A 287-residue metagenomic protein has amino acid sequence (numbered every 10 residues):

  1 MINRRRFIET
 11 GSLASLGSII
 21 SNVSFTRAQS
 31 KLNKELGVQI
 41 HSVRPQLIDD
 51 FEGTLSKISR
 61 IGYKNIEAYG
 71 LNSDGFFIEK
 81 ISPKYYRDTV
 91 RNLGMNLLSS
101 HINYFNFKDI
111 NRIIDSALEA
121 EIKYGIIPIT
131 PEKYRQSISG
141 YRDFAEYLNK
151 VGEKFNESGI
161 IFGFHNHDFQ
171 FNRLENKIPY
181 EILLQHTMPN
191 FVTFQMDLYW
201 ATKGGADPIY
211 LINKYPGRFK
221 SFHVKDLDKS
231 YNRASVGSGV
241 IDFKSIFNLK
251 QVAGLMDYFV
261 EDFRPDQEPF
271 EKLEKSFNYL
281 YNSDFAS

Functional and structural regions predicted by a protein language model:
M1-S18: N-terminal secretory signal peptides and thylakoid transit peptides that target proteins across membranes
N22-G53, K57: C-terminal segment of N-terminal export signals and the immediately downstream linker at the start of the mature
K34-Q39, I66-A68, L97-S100, G125-I127 (+4 more regions): Hydrophobic faces of well-ordered beta-strands that scaffold small-molecule active sites in alpha/beta enzyme cores
V38, I58, I66, V90 (+5 more regions): Conserved, mostly hydrophobic/aromatic
V43-D49, Y69-I81, I102-I110, E132-Q136 (+6 more regions): Acidic-and-aromatic substrate-binding clefts and catalytic sites of carbohydrate-active enzymes
Q46-I58, K108-S116, G205-L211: Short, acidic/polar
K64, A68-N156, I161: Structural motif corresponding to the early beta-alpha repeats
E157-V240, F247, V252: Acidic/histidine-rich catalytic cores of soluble enzymes
